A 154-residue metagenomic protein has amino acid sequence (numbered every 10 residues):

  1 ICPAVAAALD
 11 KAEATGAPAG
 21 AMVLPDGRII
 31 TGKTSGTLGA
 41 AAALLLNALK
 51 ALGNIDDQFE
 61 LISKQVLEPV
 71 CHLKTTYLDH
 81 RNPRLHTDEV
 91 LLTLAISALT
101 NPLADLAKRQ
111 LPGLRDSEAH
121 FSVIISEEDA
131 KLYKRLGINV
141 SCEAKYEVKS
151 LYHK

Functional and structural regions predicted by a protein language model:
I1-N82: Conserved mixed alpha/beta catalytic, RNA-binding, or beta-rich assembly cores of soluble enzyme, regulatory
F59, Q65-K154: C-terminal binding/interaction regions
